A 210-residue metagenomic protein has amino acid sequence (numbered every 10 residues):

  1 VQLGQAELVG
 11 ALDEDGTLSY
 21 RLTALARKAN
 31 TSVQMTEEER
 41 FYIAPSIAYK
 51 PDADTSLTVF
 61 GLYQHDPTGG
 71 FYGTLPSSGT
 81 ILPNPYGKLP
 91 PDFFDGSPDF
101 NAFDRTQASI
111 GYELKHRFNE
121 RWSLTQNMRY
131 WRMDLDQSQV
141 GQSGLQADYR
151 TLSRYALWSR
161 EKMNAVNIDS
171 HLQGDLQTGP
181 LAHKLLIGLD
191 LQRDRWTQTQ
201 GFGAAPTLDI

Functional and structural regions predicted by a protein language model:
V1, G10, A26-N30, E39-F41 (+4 more regions): Transmembrane beta-strands of outer-membrane beta-barrel pores
V1-P45, P51-T55, A108: Outer-membrane beta-barrel translocator/receptor signature
Q5, V9-A11, T23, S46-K50 (+5 more regions): Transmembrane beta-barrel domains of outer membrane proteins
G16-L18, D54-L57, R121-L124, P180: Repeated loop/turn-to-beta-strand initiation elements of outer-membrane beta-barrel proteins
R27-T31, A44-K50, D54-R117, R132-M163 (+1 more regions): Acidic/polar loop-and-plug regions of large Gram-negative outer-membrane beta-barrel proteins
Q34-T36, T68, P180: Alpha-helix N-cap/helix-start motif
I110-M133, Y155-I210: Face-selective signature of the C-terminal outer-membrane beta-barrel domain
